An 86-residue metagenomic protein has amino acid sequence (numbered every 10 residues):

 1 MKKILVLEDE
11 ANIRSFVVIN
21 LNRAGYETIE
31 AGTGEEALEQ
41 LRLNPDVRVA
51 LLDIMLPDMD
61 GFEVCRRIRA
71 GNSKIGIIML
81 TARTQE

Functional and structural regions predicted by a protein language model:
E8: Conserved acidic carboxylate
S15-R23: Charged docking surfaces used in two-component/phosphorelay signaling
T33-E36, D60-E63: Acidic catalytic/metal-coordinating carboxylates
D53, T81: Active-site residues of response regulator receiver
P57, Q85: The feature encodes the CheY-like receiver
F62-S73: Short amphipathic alpha-helix used as the core "switch/output" element in two-component signaling
G71, R83-T84: Short, conserved "switch-loop" micro-motifs in signal-transduction and mechanochemical regulators
